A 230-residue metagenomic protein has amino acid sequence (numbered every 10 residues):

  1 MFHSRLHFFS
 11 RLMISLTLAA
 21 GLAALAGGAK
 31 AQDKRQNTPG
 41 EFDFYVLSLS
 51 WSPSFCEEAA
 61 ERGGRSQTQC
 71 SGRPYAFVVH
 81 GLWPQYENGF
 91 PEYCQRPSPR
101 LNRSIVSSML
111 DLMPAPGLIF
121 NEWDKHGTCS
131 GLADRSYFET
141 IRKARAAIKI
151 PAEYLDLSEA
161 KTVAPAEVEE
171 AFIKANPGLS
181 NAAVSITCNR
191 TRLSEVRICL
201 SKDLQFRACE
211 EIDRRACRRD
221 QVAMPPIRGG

Functional and structural regions predicted by a protein language model:
M1-F2, A20, A59: Short regulatory "switch" loops immediately downstream of catalytic or recognition motifs within protein catalytic
M1-F9: N-terminal secretory signal peptides that target proteins for export/translocation
R11-M13, L193: Short beta-strand-initiation
M13-A24: Bacterial N-terminal signal peptides
I14, Q32-K34, E167-F172: Generic detector of solvent-exposed, compositionally biased contiguous segments
G27-A31: Sec/Tat signal peptide C-region and signal peptidase I cleavage site
D33-Q67: N-terminal regions that are enriched for targeting/export leaders and immediately downstream pro/stem segments
V46, A60-G230: Domain-level detector of nuclease and nuclease-like folds in predominantly extracellular/periplasmic contexts
